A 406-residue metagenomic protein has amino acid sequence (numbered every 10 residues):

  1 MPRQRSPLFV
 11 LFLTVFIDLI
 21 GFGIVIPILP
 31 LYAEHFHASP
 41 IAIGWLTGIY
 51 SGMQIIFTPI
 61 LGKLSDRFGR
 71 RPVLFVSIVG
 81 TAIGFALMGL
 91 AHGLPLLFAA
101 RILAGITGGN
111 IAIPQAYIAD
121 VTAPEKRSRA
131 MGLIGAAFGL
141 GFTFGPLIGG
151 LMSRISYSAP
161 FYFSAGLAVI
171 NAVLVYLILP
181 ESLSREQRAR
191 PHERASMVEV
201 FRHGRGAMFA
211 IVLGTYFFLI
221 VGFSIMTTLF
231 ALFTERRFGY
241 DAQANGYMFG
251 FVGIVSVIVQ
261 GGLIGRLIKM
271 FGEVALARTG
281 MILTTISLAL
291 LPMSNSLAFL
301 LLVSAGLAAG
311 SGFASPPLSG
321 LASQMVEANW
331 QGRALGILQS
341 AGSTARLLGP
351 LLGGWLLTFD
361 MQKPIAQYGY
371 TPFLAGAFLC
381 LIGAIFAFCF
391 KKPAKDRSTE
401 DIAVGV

Functional and structural regions predicted by a protein language model:
M1-R5, P180-G214, R237, G405-V406: Juxtamembrane intracellular "pre-TM" segments in multi-pass secondary transporters
P27-I41, T228-A244: Short amphipathic helix-loop junctions that connect adjacent transmembrane helices in Major Facilitator Superfamily/SLC
I55-L94: Conserved MFS/SLC helix-loop-helix module at the cytosolic interface between two early adjacent transmembrane helices
T58-G69, V259-E273, L357: Helix-to-loop junctions at the C-terminal end of transmembrane segments in multipass secondary transporters
A100-G139: Cytoplasmic helix-loop-helix junction between adjacent transmembrane helices in 12-TM secondary transporters
S153-G166, W355-L379: A membrane-interface helix-boundary motif in multi-pass transporters
L174-I178, L374-V406: Multi-pass alpha-helical transporter architecture, strongest for 12-TM Major Facilitator/SLC carriers used
V274-L318: C-terminal transmembrane helical hairpin of 12-TM major facilitator-type secondary transporters
